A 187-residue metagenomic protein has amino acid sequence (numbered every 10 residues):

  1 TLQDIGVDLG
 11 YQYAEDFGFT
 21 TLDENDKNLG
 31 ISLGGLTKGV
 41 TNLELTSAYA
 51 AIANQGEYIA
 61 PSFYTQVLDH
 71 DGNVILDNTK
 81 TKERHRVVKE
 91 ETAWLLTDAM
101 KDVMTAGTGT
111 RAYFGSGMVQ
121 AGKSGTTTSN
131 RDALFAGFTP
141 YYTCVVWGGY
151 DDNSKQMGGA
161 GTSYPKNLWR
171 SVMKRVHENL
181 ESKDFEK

Functional and structural regions predicted by a protein language model:
T1-T21, K27-N54, K101-D102: Active-site-adjacent helix/loop patches that line small-molecule binding or acyl-intermediate pockets
D26-K27, R111: Short amphipathic alpha-helical segments at helix boundaries and their inter-helical linkers
G39-K187: A penicillin-recognizing enzyme superfamily signal
